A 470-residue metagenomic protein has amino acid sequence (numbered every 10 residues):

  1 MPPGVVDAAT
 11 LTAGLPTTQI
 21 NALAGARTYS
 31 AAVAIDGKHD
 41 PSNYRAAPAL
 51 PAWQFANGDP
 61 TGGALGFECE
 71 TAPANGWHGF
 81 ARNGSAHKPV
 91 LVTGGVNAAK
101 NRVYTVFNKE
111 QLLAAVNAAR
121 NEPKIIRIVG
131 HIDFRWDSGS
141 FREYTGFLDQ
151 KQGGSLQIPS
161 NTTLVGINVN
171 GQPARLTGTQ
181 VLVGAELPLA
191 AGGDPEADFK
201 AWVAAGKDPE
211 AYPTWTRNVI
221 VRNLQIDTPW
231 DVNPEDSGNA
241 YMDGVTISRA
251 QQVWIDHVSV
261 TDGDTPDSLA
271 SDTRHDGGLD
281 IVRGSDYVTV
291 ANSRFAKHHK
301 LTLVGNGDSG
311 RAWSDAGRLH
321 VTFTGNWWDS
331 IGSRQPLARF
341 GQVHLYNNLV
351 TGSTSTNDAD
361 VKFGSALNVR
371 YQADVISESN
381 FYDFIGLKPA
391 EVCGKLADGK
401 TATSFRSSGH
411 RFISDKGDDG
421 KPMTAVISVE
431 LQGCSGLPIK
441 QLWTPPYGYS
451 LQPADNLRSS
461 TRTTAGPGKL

Functional and structural regions predicted by a protein language model:
V5, T12, A24, A32-R127 (+2 more regions): Extracellular "leader-to-stem" segments immediately downstream of a signal peptide or signal-anchor in secreted/lumenal
Q19-R27: Surface-exposed, short loops/turns at beta-strand junctions within beta-sandwich domains
N101, P123, K151-G153, G171 (+4 more regions): Surface-exposed or flexible loop/turn and strand-edge residues in extracellular/cell-surface modules
L113-E122, R135-T163, A174-I220, P234-A250: Extracellular beta-strand-rich solenoid/capping regions of secreted or surface-exposed proteins that bind or remodel
A114-V116, D137-S138, P173-V181, E186 (+8 more regions): Short glycine/acidic-rich loop motifs that flank beta-strands on beta-rich extracellular proteins
S160-G166, N170, G192-D198, P213-W230 (+7 more regions): Right-handed parallel beta-helix
L337-L470: Extracellular beta-rich repeat passengers
